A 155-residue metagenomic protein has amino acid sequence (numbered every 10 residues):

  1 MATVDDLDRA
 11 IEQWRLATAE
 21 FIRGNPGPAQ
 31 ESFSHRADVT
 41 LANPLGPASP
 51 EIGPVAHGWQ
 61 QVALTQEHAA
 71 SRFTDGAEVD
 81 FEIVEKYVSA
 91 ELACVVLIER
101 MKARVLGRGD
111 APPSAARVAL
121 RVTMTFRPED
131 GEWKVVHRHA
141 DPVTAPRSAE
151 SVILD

Functional and structural regions predicted by a protein language model:
V4-D8, E12-Q13, P26-E91: A solvent-exposed, acidic/Ser-Thr-rich amphipathic alpha-helical stretch
T18-F21: Hydrophobic/aromatic side-chain positions at a characteristic register within alpha-helices of tetratricopeptide repeats
A42, V96-I98, V136: Beta-strand residues in well-ordered beta-sheet regions across diverse protein folds
R72-D75, K102-A116: Short, cysteine-centered beta-strand-loop-beta hairpins and adjacent loop/turn segments enriched in charged/polar
A77, A90-V105, L120: A short hydrophobic beta-strand element
F81-K86, E99-M101, R121-R127, A140: Hydrophobic/aromatic beta-strand elements that line small-molecule binding cavities or substrate pockets in beta-rich
V105-R108, A145-S151: A short, polar/proline- and glycine-enriched secondary-structure boundary/capping micro-motif
R117-A149: Short beta-strand edge/turn micro-motifs at domain boundaries
